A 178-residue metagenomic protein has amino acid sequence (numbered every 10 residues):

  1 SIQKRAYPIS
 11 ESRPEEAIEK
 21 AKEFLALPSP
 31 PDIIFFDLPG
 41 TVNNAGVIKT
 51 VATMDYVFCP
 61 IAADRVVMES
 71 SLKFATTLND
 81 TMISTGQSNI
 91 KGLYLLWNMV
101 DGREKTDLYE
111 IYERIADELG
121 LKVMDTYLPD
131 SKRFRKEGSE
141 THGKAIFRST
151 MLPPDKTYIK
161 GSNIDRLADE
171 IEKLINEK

Functional and structural regions predicted by a protein language model:
S1-I33, G40: P-loop/Walker-type NTP enzyme "switch/lid" segment
A45-R65: Inter-motif core of Ras-like GTPase G domains
S71-Q87: Conserved C-terminal guanine-recognition region of P-loop GTPase G domains, centered on the G4
M99-F147: Beta-strand-loop-alpha "switch" segments that mediate conformational coupling across diverse proteins
K136-D165: C-terminal boundary of histidine-terminating zinc-finger modules
I171-K178: Short, hydrophobic alpha-helical segments
